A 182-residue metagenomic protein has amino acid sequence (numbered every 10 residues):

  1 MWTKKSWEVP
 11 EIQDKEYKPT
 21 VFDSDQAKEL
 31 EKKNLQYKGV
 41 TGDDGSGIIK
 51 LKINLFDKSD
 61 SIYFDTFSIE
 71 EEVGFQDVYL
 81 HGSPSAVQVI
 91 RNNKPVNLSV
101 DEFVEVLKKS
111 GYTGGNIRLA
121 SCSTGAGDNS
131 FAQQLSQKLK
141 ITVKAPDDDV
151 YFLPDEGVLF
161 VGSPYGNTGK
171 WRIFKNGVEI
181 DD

Functional and structural regions predicted by a protein language model:
W2-N116, V161-D182: Glycine-rich short-loop/terminal segments
I117-D182: Active-site-proximal C-terminal subdomain of hydrolase catalytic domains
